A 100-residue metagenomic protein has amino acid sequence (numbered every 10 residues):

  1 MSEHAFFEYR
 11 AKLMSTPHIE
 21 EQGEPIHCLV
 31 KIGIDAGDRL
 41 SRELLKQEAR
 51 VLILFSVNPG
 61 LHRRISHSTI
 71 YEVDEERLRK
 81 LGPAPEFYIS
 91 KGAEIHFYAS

Functional and structural regions predicted by a protein language model:
S2, D38, Y71-D74: Intrinsic-disorder-associated interaction segments
S2-C28: Short aromatic-glycine-(Arg/Gly/Cys) micro-motifs in beta-strand/loop hairpins
F7-A11, G33, I70: Short beta-strand element of the conserved SAM-dependent methyltransferase core
I19-E21, R42, V57: Short acidic, gly/pro-rich beta-turn/loop elements at beta-sheet edges and active-site/ligand-binding grooves
P25-L40: A short, exposed loop/beta-hairpin motif centered on an aromatic-Gly-Thr core
G37-F55: A short, charged, amphipathic alpha-helix used as a generic interaction element across diverse proteins
V51-S100: Short, mixed-charge low-complexity intrinsically disordered segments
